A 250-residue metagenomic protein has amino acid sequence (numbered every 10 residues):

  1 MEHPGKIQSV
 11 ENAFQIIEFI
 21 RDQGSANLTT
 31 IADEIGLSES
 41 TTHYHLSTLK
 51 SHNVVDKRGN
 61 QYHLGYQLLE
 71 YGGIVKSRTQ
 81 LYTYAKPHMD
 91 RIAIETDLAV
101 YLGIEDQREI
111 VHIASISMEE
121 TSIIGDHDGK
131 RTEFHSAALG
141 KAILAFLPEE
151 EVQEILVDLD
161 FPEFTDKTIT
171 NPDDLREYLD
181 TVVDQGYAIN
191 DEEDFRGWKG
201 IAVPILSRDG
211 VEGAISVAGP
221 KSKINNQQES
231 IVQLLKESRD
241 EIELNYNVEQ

Functional and structural regions predicted by a protein language model:
M1-R78, Y82, D240, L244: N-terminal helix-turn-helix
R21, G140, L144, P148 (+2 more regions): Short amphipathic alpha-helical signal-transduction/dimerization elements
Y66, D106, S207: A cytosolic small-molecule/anion-sensing beta-strand core signal
G72-L159: Amphipathic alpha-helical effector-binding/dimerization core of metabolite-sensing transcriptional regulators
F164-T165: Short hinge/gating elements
T168-I169: N-terminal segment immediately downstream of the Sec signal-peptide cleavage site in secreted/extracellular proteins
P172-E241: Extended hydrophobic
